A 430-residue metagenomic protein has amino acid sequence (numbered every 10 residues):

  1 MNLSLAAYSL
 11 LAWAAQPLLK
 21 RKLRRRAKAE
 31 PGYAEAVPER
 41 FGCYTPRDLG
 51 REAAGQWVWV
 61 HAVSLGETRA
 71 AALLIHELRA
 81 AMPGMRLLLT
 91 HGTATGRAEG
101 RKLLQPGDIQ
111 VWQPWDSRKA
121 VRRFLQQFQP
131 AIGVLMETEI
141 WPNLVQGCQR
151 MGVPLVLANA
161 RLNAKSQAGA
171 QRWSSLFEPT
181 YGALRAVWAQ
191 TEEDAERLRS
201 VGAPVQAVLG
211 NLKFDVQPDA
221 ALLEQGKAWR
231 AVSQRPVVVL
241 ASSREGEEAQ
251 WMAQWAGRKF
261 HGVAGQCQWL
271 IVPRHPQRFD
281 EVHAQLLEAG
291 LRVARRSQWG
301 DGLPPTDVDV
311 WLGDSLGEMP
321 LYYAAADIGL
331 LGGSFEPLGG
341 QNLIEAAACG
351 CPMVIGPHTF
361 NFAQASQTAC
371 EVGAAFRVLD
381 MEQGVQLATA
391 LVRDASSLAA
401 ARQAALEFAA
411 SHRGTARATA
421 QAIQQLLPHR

Functional and structural regions predicted by a protein language model:
M1-R430: Nucleotide-activated sugar donor-binding and catalytic core shared by glycosyltransferases and related lipid-linked
